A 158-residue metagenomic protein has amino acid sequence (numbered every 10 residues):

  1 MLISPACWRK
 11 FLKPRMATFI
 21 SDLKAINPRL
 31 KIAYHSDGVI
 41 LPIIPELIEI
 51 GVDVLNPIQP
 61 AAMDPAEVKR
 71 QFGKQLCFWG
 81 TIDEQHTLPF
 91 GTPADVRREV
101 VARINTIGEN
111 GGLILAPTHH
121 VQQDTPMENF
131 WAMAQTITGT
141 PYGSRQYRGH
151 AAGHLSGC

Functional and structural regions predicted by a protein language model:
M1-C158: Active-site loop segments of alpha/beta catalytic cores
